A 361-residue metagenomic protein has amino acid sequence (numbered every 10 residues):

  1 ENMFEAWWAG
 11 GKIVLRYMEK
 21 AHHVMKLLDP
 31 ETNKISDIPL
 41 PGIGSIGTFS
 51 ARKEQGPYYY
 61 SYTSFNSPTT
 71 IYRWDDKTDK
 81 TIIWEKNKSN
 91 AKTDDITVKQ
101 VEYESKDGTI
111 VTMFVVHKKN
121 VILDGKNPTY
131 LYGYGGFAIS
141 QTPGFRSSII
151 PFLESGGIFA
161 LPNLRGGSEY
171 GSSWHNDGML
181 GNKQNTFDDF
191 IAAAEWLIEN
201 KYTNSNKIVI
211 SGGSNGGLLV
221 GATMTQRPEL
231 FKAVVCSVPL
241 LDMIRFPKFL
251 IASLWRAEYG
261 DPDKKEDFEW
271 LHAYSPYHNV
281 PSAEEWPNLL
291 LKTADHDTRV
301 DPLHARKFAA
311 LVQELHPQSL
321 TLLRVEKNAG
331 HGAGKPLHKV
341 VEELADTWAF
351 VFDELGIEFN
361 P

Functional and structural regions predicted by a protein language model:
E1-T129, F137-S155, N182, E195-E199 (+1 more regions): Peripheral, non-catalytic segments that deliver or gate enzyme domains
T129, L153-N163, L322: A fold-wide structural signal in alpha/beta-hydrolase
T129-L131, L290: Conserved beta-strand elements of the Class I
G133-G135, T293: The conserved beta1-alpha1 loop
G135-F137, N215-G216: Acidic helix/loop microenvironments that form the catalytic cleft of cell-wall polysaccharide enzymes
L161-P361: Active-site-proximal cap/loop segments of hydrolase catalytic domains
